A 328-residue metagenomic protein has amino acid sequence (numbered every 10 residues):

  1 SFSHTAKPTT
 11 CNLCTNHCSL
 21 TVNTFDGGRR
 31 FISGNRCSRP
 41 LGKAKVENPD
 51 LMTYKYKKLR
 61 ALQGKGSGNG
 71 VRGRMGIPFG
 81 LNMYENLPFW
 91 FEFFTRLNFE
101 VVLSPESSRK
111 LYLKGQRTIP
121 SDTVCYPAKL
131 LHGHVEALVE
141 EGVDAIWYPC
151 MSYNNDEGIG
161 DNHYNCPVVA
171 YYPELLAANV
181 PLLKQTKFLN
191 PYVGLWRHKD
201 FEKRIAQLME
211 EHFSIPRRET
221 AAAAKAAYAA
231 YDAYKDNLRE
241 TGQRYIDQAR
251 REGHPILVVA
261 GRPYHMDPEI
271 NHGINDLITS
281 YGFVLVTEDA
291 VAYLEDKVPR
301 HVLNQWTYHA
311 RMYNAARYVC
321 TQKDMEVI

Functional and structural regions predicted by a protein language model:
S1-V327: An N-terminal assembly and electron-transfer interface module characteristic of large anaerobic redox and radical
